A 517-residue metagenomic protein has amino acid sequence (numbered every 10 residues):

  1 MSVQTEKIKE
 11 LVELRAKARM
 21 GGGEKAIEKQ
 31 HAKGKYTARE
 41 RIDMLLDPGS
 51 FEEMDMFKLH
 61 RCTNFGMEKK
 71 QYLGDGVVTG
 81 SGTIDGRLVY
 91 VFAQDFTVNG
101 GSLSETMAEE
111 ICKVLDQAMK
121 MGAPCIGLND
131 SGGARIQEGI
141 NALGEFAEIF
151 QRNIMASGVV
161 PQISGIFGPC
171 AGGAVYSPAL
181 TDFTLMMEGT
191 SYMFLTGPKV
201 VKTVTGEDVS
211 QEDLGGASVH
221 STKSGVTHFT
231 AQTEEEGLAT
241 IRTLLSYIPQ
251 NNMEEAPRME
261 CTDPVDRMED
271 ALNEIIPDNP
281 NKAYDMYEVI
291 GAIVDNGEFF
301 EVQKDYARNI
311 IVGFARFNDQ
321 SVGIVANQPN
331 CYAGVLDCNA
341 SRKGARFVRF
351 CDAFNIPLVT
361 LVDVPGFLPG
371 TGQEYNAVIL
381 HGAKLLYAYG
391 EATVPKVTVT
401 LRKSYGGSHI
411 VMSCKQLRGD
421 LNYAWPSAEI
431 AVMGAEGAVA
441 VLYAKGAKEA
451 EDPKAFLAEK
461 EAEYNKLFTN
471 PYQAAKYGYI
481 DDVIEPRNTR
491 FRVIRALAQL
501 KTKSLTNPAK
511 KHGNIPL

Functional and structural regions predicted by a protein language model:
M1-L517: Ligand-binding clefts of soluble mixed alpha/beta catalytic domains
